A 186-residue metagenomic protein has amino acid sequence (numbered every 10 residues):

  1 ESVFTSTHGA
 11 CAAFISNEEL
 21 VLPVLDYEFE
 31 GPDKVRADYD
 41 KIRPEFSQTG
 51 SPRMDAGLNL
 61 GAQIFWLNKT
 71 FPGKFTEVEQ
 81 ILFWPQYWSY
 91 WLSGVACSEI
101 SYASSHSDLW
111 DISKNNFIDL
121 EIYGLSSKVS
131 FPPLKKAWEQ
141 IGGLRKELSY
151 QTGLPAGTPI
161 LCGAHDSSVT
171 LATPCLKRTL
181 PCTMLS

Functional and structural regions predicted by a protein language model:
S2, C11-A12, Q80-I81, P159 (+1 more regions): Beta-sheet entry/capping signal
S2-G61: Active-site phosphate-binding/coordination module
G9-A10, E30-G31, Y87, E139-Q140 (+1 more regions): Acidic, glycine-rich active-site loops and adjacent beta-strand->loop/helix elements that engage anionic groups
A10-I15, D108, V169-T173: Short beta-strand scaffold segments in enzyme catalytic cores
I15-E19, L92-V95, S113, L176-R178: Short acidic-glycine loop/turn motifs at beta-strand connectors
S47-H165: Gly/Ser/Thr-rich active-site cleft segment
Y150, T158, G163-S186: Catalytic phosphate/nucleotide-handling subdomain of diverse soluble enzymes
